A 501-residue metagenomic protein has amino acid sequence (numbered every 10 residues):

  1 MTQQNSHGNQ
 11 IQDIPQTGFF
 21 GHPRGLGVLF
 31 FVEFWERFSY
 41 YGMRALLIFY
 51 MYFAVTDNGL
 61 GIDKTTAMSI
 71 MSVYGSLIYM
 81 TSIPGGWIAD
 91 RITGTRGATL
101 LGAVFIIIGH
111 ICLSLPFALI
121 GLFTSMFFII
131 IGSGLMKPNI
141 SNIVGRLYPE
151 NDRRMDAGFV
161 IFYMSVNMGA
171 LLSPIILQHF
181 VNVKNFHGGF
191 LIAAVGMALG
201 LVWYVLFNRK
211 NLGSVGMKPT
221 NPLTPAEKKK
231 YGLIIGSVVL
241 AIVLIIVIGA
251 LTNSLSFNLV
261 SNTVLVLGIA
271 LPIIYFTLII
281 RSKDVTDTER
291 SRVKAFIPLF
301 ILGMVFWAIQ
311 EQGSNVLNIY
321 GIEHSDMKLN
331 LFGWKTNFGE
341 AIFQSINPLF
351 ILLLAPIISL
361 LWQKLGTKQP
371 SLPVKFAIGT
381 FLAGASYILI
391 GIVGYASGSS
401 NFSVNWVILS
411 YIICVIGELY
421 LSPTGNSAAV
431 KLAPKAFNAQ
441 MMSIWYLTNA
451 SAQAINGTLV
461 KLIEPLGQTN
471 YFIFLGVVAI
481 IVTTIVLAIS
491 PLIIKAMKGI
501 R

Functional and structural regions predicted by a protein language model:
M1-H22, E150, Q178-S314, N318 (+3 more regions): Intracellular loop-helix junctions on the cytosolic face of multi-pass helical membrane proteins
A45-T66, G313-E340: Short amphipathic helix-loop junctions that connect adjacent transmembrane helices in Major Facilitator Superfamily/SLC
M68-A89, K137, S173, S345-I358: Central cavity-lining transmembrane alpha-helices of secondary-active solute carriers, predominantly the Major
M80, L265-L278, F332-G366, G379-Y387: Transmembrane alpha-helices of Major Facilitator/SLC transporters
T81-L115: Conserved MFS/SLC helix-loop-helix module at the cytosolic interface between two early adjacent transmembrane helices
R91-A103, D152, K364-F381: Cytoplasmic membrane-interface "Motif A"-like loop-to-helix N-cap segments of 12-TM Major Facilitator Superfamily
V104-L122, I378-S399: C-terminal ends and interior cores of transmembrane alpha-helices in multi-pass membrane transporters/permeases
R154-P174, V181-N182, A194-G200, Q344-I351 (+1 more regions): Glycine-rich segments within core transmembrane alpha-helices of 12-TM secondary carriers
